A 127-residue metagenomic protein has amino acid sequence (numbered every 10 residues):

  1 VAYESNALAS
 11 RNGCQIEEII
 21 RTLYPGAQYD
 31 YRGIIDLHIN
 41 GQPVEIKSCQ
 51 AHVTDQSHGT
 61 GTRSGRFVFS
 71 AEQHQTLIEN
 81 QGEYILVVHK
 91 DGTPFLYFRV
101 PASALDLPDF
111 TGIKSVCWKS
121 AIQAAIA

Functional and structural regions predicted by a protein language model:
V1-A127: Nucleic-acid endonuclease domains
